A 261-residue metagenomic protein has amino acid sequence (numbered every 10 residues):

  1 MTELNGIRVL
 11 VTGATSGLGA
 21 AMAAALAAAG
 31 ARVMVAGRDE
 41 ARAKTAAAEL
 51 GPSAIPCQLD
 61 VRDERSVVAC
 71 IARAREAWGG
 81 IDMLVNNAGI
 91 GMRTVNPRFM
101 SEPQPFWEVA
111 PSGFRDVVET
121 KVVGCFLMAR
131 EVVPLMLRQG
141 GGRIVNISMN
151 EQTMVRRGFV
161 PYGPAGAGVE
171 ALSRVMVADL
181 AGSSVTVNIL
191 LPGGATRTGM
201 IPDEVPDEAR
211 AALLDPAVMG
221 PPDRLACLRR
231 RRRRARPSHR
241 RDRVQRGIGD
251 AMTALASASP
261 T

Functional and structural regions predicted by a protein language model:
T15-S16: Conserved glycine-rich cofactor-binding loop
A31-T45: Conserved glycine-rich Rossmann-like NAD(P)H-binding loop of the short-chain dehydrogenase/reductase
E40, L59-I71, P111: The beta1-alpha1 cofactor-binding region of Rossmann-like NAD(H)/NADP(H)-dependent oxidoreductases
A69-E76, V95, M100-E108, S112-E119: Active-site Tyr-X3-Lys motif and surrounding loop/helix of classical short-chain dehydrogenase/reductase
I90, E102-G113, R143-G168, S173-R174 (+2 more regions): Catalytic loop of short-chain dehydrogenase/reductase
A129-R130, R174: A short, exposed helix-loop element centered on a Lys and neighboring polar residues
G182, I189-L191, E208-G249, T253: C-terminal helical subdomain
